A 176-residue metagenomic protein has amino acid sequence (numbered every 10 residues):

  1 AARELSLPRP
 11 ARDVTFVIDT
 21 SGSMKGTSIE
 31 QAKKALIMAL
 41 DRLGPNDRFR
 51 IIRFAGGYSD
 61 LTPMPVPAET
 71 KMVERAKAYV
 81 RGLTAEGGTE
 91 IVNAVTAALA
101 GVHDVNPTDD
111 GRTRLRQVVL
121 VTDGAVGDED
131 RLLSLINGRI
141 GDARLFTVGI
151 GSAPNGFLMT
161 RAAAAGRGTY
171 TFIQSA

Functional and structural regions predicted by a protein language model:
A1-A176: Exposed acidic/Ser/Thr-rich ligand/metal-binding surfaces
